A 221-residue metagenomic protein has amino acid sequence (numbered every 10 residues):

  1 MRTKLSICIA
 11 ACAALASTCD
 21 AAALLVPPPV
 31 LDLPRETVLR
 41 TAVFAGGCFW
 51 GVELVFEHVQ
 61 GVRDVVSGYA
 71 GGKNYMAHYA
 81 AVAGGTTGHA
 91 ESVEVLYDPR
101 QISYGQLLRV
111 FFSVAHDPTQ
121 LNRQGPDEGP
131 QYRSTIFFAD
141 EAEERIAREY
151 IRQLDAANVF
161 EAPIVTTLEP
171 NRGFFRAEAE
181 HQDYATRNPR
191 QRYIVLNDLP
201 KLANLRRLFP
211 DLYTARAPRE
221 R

Functional and structural regions predicted by a protein language model:
R2, C12, A16-R221: Flexible coil/turn and secondary-structure edge motifs
